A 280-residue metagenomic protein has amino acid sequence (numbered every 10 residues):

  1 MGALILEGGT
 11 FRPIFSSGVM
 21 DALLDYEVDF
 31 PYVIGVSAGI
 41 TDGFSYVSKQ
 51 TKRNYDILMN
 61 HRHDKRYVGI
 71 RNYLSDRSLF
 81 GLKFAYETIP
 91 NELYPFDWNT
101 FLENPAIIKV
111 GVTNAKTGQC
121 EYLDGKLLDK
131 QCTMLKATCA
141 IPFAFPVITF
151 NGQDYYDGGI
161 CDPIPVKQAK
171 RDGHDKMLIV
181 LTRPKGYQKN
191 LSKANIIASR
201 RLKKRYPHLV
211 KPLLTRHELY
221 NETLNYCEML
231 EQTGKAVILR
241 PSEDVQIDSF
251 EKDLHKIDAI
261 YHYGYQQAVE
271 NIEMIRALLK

Functional and structural regions predicted by a protein language model:
M1-V36, F44-K280: Patatin-like phospholipase
